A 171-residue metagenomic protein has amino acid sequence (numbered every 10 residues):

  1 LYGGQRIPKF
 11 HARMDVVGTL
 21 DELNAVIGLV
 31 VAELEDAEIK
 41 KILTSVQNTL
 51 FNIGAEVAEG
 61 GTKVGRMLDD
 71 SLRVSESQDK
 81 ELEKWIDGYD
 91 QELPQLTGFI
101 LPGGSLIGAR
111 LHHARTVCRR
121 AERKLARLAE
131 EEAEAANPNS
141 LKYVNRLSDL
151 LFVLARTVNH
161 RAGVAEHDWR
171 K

Functional and structural regions predicted by a protein language model:
L1-K171: Phosphate/pyrophosphate-binding loop motifs in nucleotide- or prenyl diphosphate-using proteins
